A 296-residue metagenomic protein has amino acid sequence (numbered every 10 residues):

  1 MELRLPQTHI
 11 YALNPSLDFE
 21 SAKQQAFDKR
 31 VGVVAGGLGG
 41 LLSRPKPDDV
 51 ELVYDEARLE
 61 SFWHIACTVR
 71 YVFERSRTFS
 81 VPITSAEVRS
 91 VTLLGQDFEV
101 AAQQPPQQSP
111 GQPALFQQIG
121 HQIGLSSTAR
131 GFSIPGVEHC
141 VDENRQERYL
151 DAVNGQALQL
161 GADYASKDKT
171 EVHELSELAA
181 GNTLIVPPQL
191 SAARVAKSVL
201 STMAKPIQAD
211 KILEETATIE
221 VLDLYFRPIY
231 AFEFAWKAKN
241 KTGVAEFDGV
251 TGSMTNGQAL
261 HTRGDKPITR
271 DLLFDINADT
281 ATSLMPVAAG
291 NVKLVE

Functional and structural regions predicted by a protein language model:
E2-T242, L260-E296: Charged, low-complexity helical/coil segments in non-catalytic cytosolic or luminal regions
S253-M254: Hydrophobic "anchor" residues
